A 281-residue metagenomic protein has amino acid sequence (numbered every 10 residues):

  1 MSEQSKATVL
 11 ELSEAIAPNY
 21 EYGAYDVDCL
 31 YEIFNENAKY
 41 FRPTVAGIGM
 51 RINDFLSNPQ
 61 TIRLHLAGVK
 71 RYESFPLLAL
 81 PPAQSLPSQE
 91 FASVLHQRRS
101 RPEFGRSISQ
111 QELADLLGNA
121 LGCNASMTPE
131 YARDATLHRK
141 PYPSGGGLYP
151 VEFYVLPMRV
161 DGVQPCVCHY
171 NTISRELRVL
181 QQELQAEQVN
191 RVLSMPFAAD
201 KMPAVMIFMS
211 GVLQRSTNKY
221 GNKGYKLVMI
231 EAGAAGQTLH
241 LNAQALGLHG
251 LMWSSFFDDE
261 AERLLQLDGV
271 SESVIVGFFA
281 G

Functional and structural regions predicted by a protein language model:
M1-M206, L213, A232, F256-G281: N-terminal accessory segments that position/regulate proteins before the catalytic core
R215-K219: Short acidic/His/Gly/Ser-rich catalytic and metal-binding motifs that mark active-site loops of diverse hydrolases
G221-N222, S254: Composition- and surface-driven signal marking solvent-exposed, interaction-prone regions in large proteins
K223-E231: Short pre-catalytic strand/loop immediately N-terminal to key active-site residues, enriched for Gly-Thr
G236: C-terminal substrate/ligand-recognition segments
A243-E260: Glycine-rich phosphate/pyrophosphate-binding loops and their adjacent beta-strand/loop elements at enzyme active sites
